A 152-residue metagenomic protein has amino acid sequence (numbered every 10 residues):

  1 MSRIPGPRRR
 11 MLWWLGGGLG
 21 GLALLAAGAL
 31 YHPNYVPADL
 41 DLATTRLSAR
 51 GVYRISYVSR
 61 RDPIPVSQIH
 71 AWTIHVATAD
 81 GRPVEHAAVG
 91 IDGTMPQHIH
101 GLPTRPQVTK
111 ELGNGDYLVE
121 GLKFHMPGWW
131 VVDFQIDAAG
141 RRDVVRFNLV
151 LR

Functional and structural regions predicted by a protein language model:
M1-R10: N-terminal Lys/Arg-rich, disordered targeting/topogenic segments
I4, L22-L25: Low-complexity, intrinsically disordered/propeptide-like segments
R10-G18, L25-V131, Q135-R152: Contiguous segments within soluble domain cores/interaction surfaces
